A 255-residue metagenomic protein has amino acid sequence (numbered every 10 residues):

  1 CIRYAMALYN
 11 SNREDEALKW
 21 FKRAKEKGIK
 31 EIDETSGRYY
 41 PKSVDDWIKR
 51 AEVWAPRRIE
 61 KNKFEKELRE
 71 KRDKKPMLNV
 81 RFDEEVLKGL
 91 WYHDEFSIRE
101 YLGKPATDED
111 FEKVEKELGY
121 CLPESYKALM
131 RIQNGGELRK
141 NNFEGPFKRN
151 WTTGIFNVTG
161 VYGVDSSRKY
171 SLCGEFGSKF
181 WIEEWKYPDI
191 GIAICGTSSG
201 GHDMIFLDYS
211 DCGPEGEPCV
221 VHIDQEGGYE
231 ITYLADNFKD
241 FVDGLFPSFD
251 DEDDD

Functional and structural regions predicted by a protein language model:
C1, K27-V44: Boundary/linker segments of alpha-helical solenoid repeat arrays
A7, A51, A55-R58: Residue-level signature for tetratricopeptide repeat
F64-G200, F249: A surface-exposed partner-binding patch
